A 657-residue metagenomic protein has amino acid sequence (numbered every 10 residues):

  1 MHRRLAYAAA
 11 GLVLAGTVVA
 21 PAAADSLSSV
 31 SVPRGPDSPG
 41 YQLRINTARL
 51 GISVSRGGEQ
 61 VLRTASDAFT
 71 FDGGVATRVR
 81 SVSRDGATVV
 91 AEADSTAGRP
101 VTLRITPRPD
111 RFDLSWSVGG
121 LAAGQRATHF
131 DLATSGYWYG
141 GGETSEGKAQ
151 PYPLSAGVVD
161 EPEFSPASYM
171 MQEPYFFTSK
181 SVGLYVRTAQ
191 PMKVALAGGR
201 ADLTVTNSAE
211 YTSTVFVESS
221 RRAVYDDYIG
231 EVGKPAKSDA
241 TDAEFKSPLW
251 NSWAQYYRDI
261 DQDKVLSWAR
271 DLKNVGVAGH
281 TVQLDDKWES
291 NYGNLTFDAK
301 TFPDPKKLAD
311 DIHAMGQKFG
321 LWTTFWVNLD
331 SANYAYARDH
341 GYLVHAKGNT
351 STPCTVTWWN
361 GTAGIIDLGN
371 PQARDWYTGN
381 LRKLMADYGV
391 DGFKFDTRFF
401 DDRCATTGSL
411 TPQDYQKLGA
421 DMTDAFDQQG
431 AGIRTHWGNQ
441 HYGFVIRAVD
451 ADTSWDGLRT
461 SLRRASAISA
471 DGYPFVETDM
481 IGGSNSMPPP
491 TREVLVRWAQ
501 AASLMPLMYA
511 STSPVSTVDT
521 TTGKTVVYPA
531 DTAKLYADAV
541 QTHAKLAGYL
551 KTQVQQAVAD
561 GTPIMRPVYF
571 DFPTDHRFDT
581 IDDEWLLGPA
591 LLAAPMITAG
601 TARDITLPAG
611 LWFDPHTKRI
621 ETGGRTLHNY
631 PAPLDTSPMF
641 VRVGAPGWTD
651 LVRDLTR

Functional and structural regions predicted by a protein language model:
M1-A24: Secretory targeting and sorting signals
V30-D242, D263, A269-N274, D571 (+1 more regions): Catalytic and substrate-binding clefts that recognize carbohydrates or anionic sugar/phosphate headgroups
G40, Y175, W250, L272 (+7 more regions): Conserved, mostly hydrophobic/aromatic
T47, R56, A93, I105-P107 (+16 more regions): Glycine-rich, histidine-containing beta strand-loop boundary motifs that form or position
H129, T144, P151-P153, A278-Y536 (+1 more regions): Aromatic- and carboxylate-enriched substrate-binding clefts and catalytic-loop regions of carbohydrate-active enzymes
G141, A240-D285: N-terminal structural segment of carbohydrate-active enzymes
E161-F164, M171-E173, K237-D239, R270-L272 (+10 more regions): Generic recognition of flexible, low-complexity loop/linker segments
D421, H441-A448, S461, A470-T478 (+1 more regions): Catalytic core of carbohydrate-active enzymes
